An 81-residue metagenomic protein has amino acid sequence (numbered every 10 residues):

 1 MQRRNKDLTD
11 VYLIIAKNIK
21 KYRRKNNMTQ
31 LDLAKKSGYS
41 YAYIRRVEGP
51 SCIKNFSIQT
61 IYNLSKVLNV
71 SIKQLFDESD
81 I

Functional and structural regions predicted by a protein language model:
Q2-K25: A short, Lys/Arg-rich alpha-helix, primarily the initiator
K17, N27-M28, F56-Q59: Residue-level signal for the short linker/turn that defines the boundary of a DNA-recognition helix
K20, L31, Y62: Residues within the helices of the helix-turn-helix
R23, A34, S65: The alpha-helix within a helix-turn-helix
N27-V47: Short alpha-helical DNA-recognition segment
S51-K66: Short, basic-rich loop-to-helix N-cap that marks the start of a DNA-contacting helix
N69-I81: Short C-terminal boundary/hinge segments that cap the last helix of small helical domains
